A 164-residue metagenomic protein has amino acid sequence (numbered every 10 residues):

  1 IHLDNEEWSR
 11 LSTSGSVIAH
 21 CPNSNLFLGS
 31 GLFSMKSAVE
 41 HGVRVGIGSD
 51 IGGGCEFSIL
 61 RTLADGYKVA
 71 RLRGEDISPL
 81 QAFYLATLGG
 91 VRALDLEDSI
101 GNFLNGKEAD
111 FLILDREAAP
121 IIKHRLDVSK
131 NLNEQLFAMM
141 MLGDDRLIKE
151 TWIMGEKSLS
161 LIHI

Functional and structural regions predicted by a protein language model:
I1, S24-L26, F57, D98-G101 (+4 more regions): Flexible, active-site-adjacent loop/turn segments at secondary-structure boundaries
I1-G53, D76: Active-site core of metal-dependent hydrolases
L11, A38, L63, G106 (+2 more regions): A generic structural signal for nonpolar/aromatic side chains embedded in well-ordered alpha-helices
I18, V43-V45, I148-I153, I164: Hydrophobic aliphatic residue packing
H20-N23, R73, L88-G90, G155: Short, contiguous strand/loop micro-motifs
F33-K123: His/Asp/Glu-enriched, well-ordered alpha-helical/loop segment that forms or immediately abuts the divalent-metal
E108-I162: C-terminal cap of metal-dependent C-N hydrolases
